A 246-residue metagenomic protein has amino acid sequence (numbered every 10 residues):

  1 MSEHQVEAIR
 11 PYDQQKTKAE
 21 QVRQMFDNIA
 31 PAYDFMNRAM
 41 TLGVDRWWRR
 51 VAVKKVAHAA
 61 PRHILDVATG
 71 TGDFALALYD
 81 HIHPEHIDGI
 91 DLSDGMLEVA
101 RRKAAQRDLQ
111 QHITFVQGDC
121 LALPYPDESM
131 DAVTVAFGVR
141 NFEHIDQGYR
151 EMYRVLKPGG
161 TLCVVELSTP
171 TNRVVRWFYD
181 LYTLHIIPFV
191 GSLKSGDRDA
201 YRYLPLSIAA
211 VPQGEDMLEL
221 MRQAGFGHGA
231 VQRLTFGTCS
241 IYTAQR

Functional and structural regions predicted by a protein language model:
M1-Q24: N-terminal auxiliary segments of SAM/dcSAM-dependent transferases
A32-F35, L42-H63, A77: Conserved alpha-helix/loop element of class I SAM-dependent methyltransferases that forms part of the SAM/SAH-binding
Y33, V133-T134: Hydrophobic beta-strand segment of the Class I
H63-A122: Class I SAM-dependent methyltransferase SAM/SAH-binding core
P84, V165-A224, A230: C-terminal alpha-helical "lid/dimerization" subdomain adjacent to the S-adenosyl-L-methionine
L121-A132: A short acidic, Gly/Pro-enriched loop at the edge of an enzyme's catalytic core that lines a small-molecule cofactor
D146-T161: A short glycine-rich, Lys/Arg-flanked "PGG" loop and its adjoining helix->strand segment in the class I
A224-R246: Core SAM-dependent methyltransferase catalytic element
